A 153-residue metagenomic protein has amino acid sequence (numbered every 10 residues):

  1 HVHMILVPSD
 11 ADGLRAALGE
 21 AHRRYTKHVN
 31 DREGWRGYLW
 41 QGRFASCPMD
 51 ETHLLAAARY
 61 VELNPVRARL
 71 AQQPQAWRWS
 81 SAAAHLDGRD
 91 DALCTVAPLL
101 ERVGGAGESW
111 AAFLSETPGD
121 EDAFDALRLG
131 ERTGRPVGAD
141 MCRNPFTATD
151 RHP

Functional and structural regions predicted by a protein language model:
H1: Basic, low-complexity intrinsically disordered segments
V7-P153: Short Pro-Cys-Gly-centered "Cys-loop" motif that presents a nucleophilic cysteine in a tight turn
